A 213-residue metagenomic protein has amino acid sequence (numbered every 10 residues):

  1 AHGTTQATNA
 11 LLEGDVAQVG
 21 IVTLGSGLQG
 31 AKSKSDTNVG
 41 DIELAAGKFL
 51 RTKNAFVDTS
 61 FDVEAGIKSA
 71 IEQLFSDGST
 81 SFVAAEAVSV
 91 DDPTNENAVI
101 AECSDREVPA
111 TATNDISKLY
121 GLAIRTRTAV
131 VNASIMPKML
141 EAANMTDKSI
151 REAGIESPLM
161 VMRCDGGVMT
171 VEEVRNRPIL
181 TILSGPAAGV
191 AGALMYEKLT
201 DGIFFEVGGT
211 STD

Functional and structural regions predicted by a protein language model:
A1-D213: N-terminally biased helix-coil "hinge/interface" segments that flank
